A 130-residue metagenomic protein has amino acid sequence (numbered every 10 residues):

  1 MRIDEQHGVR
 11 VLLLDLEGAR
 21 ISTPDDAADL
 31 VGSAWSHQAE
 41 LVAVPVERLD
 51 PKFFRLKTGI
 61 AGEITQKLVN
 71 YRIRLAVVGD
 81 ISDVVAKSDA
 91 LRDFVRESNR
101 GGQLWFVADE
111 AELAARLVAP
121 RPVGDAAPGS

Functional and structural regions predicted by a protein language model:
R2-S130: Amphipathic, Lys/Arg-enriched alpha-helical "gate/interface" segment within cytosolic domains that mediates
